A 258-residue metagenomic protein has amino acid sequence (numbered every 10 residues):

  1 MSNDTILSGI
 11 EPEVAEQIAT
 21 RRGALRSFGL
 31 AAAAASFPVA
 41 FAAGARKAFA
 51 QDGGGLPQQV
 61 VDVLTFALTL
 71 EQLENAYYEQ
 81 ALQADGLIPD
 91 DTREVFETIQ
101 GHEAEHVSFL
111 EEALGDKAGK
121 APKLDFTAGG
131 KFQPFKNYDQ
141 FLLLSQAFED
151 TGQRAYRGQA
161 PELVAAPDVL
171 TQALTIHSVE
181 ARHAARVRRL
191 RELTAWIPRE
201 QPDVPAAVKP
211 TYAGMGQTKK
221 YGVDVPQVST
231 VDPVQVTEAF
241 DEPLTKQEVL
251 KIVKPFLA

Functional and structural regions predicted by a protein language model:
S2-A19, F28-L30, S36-A258: All-alpha RGS (Regulator of G-protein Signaling) helical domain and cognate RGS-like helical scaffolds
